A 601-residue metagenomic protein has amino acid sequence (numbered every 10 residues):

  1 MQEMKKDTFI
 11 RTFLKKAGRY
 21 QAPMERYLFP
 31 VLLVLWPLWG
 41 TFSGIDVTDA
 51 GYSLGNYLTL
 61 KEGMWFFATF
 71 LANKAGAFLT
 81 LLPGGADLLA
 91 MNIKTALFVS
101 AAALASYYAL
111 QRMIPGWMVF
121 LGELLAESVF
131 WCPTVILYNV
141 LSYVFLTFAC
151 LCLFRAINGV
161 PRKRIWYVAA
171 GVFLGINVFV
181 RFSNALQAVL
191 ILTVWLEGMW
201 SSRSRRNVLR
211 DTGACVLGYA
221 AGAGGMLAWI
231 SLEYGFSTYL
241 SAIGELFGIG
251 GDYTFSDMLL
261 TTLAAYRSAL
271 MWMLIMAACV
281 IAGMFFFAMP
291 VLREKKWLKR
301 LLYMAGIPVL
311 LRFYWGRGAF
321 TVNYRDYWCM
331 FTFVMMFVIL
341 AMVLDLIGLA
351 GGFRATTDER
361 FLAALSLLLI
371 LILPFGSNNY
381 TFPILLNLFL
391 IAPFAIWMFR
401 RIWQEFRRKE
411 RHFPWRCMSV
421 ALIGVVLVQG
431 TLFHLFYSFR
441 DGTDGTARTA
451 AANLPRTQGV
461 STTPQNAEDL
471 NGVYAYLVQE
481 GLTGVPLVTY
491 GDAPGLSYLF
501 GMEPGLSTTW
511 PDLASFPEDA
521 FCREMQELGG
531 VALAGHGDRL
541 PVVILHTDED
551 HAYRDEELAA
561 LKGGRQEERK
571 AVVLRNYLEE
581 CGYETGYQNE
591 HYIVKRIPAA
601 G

Functional and structural regions predicted by a protein language model:
W39-N56, M64-A86, Y234-G235: Extracytoplasmic catalytic/substrate-binding loops of multi-pass membrane glycan-assembly enzymes
I93-P115, F285-F287: Transmembrane-helix motifs of polytopic, lipid-linked glycan transferases
A105, S142-V160, W166-L174, L196-W200 (+2 more regions): Specific aromatic-rich, kink-prone transmembrane helix
S106-S128, I165: Transmembrane-helix signature of polytopic, membrane-embedded enzymes that assemble or transfer cell-envelope glycans
F130-W131, C152, I165-T193, L217 (+2 more regions): Membrane-interface alpha helices of multi-pass inner-membrane proteins
T134-Y143: Short acidic/glycine- and proline-prone juxtamembrane loop motifs at membrane-interface regions of multi-pass membrane
C152, N158, Q187-G224, A228 (+2 more regions): Perimembrane helix-loop-helix junctions
T431-A514, P541-H551, K595: Short periplasmic/luminal acceptor-recognition loop of GT-C membrane glycosyltransferases, typified by
